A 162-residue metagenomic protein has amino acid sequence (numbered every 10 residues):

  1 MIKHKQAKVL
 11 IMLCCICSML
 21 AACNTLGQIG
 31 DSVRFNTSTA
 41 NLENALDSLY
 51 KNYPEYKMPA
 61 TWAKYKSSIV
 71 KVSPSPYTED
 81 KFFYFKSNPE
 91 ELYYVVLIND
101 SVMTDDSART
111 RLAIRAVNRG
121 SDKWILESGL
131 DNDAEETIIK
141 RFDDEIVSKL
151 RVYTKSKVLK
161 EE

Functional and structural regions predicted by a protein language model:
M1-I11: Bacterial N-terminal signal peptides that target proteins for export
M19-A22: C-terminal motif of bacterial Sec signal peptides marking the signal peptidase cleavage site
G27-E162: Ser/Thr-rich, low-complexity intrinsically disordered terminal regions
